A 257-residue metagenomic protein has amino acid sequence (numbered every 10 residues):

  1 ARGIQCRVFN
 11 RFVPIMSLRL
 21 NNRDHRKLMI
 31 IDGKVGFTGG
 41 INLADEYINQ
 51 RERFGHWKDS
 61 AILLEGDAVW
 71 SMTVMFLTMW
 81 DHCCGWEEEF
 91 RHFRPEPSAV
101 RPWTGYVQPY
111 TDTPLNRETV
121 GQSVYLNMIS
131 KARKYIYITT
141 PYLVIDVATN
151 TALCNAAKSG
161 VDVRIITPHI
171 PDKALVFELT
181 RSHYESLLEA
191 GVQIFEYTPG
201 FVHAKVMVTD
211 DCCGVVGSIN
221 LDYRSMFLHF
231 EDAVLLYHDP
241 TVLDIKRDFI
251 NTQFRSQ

Functional and structural regions predicted by a protein language model:
A1-Q257: Charged, low-complexity intrinsically disordered terminal segments
